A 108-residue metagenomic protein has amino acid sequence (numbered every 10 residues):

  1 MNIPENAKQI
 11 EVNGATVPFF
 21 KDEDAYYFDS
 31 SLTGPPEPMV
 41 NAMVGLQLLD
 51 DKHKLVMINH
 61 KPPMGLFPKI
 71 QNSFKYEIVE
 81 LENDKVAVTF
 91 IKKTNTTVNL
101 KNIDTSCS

Functional and structural regions predicted by a protein language model:
M1-Q9, N102-S108: Short, charge-rich amphipathic segments
I3-L48: An N-terminal amphipathic alpha-helical segment
P18, H53, T96-V98: Amphipathic alpha-helical "stalk" segments
D22-Y26, H53, N72, D84-V86: A generic structural signal for short beta-strands and their flanking turns/coil linkers
G34, L48, P63, E82 (+1 more regions): Residues that cap or initiate secondary-structure elements
P38, F67, V98-L100: Short acidic, gly/pro-rich beta-turn/loop elements at beta-sheet edges and active-site/ligand-binding grooves
H53-E80: Short, structured protein-protein interaction patches enriched in aromatics and acidic/basic residues, typified by
K75-S108: C-terminal edge-of-domain segments
